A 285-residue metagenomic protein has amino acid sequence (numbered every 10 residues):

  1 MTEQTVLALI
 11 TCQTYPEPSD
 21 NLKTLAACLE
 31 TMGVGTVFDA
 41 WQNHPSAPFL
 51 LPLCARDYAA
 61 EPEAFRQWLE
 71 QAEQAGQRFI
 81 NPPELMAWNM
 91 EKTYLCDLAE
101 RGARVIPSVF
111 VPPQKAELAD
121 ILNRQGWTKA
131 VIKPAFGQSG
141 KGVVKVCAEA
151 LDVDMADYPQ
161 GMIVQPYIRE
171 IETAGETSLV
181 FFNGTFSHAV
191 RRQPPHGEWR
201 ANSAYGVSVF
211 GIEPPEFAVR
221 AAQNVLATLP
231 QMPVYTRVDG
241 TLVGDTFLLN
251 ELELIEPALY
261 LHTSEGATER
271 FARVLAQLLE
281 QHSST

Functional and structural regions predicted by a protein language model:
T2, A8-L9, L69-G76, P82-A174 (+2 more regions): Active-site nucleotide/adenylate-binding loops and adjacent lid/helix of ATP-dependent enzymes
V6, C12-P113: Conserved N-proximal alpha/beta basic substrate-recognition cap immediately N-terminal to, or forming the N-lobe
V34, A103-R104, G126, L229-V234: Short secondary-structure junctions
Q42, L85-W88, R192-P194, T241-G244: Short glycine-enriched loops at secondary-structure junctions
A55, A135, Y167-I168, V180 (+2 more regions): Anionic group-transfer/hydrolysis microenvironments
F79-I80, V131, R237, E251: Generic enzyme active-site microenvironment
S139-L226, P230, T241, L248: Phosphate-binding site of ATP-dependent enzymes
E216-T285: ATP-dependent carboxylate activation and anion-phosphoryl transfer catalytic cores that bind Mg-ATP to form
